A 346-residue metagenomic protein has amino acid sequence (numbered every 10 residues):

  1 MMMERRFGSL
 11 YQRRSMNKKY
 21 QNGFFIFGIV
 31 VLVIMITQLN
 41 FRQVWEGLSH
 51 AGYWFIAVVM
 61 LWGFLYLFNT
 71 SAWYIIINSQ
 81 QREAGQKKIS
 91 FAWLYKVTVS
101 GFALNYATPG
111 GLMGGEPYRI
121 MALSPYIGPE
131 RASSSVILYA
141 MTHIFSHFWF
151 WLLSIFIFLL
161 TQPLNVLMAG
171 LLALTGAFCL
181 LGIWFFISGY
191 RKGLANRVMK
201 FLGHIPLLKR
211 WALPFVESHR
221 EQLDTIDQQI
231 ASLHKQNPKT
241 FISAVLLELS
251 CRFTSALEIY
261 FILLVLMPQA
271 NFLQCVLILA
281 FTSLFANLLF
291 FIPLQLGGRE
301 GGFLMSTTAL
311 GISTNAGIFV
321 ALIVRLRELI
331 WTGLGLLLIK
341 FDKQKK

Functional and structural regions predicted by a protein language model:
M2-V99, N165-N287, F319-V320, R327-K346: Predominantly cytoplasmic-facing regulatory/coupling regions of multi-pass membrane proteins
L61, N69, W73, T108-M113 (+3 more regions): Alpha-helical transmembrane segments and their lipid-water interface positions in multi-pass membrane proteins
K88, Y126-P129, H234, Q269 (+2 more regions): Helix-loop interface residues and adjacent transmembrane-helix termini in multi-pass membrane transporters, primarily
K88-A92, G115, Y126-M141, S313-I323: Membrane-interface alpha-helices at helix entry/exit sites of multi-pass transporters
W93-S124: Hydrophobic, aromatic-rich membrane-embedded alpha-helical segments
S100, L104-T108, S133-F156, T175-A177 (+2 more regions): Membrane-embedded alpha-helical segments of transport systems, primarily multispan ion/solute transporters
A103-G110, A280-L296, E300: Transmembrane alpha-helix interface/packing and boundary motifs in multi-pass membrane proteins, characterized by
A122-E130, L266, G301-A316: Interfacial segments of multi-pass membrane proteins
